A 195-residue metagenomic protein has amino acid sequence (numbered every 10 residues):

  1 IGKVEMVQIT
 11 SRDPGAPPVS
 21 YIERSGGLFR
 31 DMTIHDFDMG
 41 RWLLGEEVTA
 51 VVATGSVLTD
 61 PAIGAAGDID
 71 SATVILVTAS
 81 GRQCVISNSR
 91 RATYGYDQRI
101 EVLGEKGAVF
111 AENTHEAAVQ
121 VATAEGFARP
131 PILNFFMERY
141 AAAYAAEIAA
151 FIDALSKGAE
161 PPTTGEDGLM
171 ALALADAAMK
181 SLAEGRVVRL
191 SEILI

Functional and structural regions predicted by a protein language model:
I1-A65, G185: Predominantly a Rossmann-like dinucleotide-binding segment in NAD(P)-dependent oxidoreductases
E5-T10, A108-R129: Mobile, glycine-enriched helix-loop/loop "lid" segments at the mouths of ligand-binding/catalytic clefts that gate
G15-V19, G126-P131: The feature captures the short pre-catalytic strand/loop hairpin that immediately precedes and shapes the active-site
R30-T33, A141, P162-G168: Conserved loop-to-helix N-cap of the C-terminal "lid" that shapes the substrate pocket in Rossmann-like
D38-A118, A145-G158, I195: Contiguous beta-strand/loop segments that form the cofactor/metal-binding neighborhood of enzyme cores
A79, A150-I195: C-terminal helix-rich "cap/oligomerization" subdomain common to oxidoreductases
R129-R139: C-terminal "lid/loop" region of Rossmann-like NAD(P)-dependent oxidoreductases
E138-A146: Alpha-helix N-cap/helix-start motif at coil-to-helix transitions, marked by capping-box chemistry
